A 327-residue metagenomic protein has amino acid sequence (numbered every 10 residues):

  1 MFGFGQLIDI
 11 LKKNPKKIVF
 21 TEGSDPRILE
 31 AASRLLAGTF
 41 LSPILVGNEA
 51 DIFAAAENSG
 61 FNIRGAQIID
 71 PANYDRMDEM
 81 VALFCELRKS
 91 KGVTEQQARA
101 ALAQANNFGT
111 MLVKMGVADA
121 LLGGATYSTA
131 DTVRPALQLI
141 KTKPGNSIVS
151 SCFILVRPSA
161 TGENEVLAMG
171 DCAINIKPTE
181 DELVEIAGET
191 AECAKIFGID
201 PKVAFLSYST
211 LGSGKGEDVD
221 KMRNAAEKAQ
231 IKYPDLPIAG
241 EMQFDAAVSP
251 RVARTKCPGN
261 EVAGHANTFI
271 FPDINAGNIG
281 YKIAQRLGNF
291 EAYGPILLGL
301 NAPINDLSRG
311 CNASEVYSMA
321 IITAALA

Functional and structural regions predicted by a protein language model:
M1-A263, T268-A327: Anion-binding alpha/beta catalytic cores of soluble intermediary-metabolism enzymes, centered on
